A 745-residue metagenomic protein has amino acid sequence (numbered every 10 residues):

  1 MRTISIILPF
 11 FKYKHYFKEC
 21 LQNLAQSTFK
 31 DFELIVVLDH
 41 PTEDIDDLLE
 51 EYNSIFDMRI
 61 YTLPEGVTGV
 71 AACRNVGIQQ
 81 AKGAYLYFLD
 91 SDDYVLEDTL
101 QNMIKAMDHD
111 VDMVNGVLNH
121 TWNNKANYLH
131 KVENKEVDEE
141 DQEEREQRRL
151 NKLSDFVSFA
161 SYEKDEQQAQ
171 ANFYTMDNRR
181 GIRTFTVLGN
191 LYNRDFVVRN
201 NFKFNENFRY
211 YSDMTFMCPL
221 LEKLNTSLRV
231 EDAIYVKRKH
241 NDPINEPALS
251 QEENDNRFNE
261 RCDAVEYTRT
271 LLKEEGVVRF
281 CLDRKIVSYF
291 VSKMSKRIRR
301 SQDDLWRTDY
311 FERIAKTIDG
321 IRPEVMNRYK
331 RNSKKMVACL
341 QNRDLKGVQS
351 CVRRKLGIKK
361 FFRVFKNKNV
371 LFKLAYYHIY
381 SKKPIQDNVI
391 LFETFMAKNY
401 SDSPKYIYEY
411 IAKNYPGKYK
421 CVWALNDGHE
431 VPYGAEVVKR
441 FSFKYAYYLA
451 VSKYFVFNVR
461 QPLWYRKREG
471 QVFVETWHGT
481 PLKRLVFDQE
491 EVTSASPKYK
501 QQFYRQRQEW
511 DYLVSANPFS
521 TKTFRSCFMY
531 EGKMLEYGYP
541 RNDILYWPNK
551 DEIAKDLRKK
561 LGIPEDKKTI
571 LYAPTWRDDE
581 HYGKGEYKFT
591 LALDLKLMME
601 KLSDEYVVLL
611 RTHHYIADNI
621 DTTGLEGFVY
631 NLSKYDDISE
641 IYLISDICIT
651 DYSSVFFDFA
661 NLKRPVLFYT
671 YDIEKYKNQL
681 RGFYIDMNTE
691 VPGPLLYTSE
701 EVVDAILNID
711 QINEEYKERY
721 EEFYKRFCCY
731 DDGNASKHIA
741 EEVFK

Functional and structural regions predicted by a protein language model:
Q22-D31: Short, acidic, metal-binding catalytic loop of nucleotide-sugar glycosyltransferases
P64-A81: Glycine-rich, basic loop-to-helix element that forms the pyrophosphate-binding segment of sugar-nucleotide handling
L86: Short aromatic/hydrophobic "clamp" motif used to bind/position activated sugar donors
Y94-E231, Y235-N256: Donor-binding/catalytic cores of nucleotide-activated saccharide and glycerol-phosphate transferases/polymerases
R299-K383, L391, E409, K413: Membrane-interface aromatic/basic loop that binds lipid-linked glycans or pyrophosphate carriers, typified by
K373, L482-Y582, R719: A nucleotide-sugar donor-handling region in carbohydrate enzymes
N399-K413, C527, P540-T622, L696: Conserved catalytic-core segment of nucleotide-activated headgroup transferases in glycan assembly
S654-F727: Catalytic binding pocket for nucleotide-activated donors in carbohydrate/polymer assembly enzymes
